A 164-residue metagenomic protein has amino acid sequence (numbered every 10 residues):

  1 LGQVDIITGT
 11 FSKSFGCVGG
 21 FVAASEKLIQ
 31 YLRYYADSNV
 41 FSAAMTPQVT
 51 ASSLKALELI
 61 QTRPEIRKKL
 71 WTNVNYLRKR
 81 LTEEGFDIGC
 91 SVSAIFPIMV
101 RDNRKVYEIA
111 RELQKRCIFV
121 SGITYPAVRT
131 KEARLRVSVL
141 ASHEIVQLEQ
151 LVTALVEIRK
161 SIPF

Functional and structural regions predicted by a protein language model:
Q3: Phosphate/diphosphate-binding loops
I6-T8, F15-P64: Conserved core segment of the aminotransferase class I/II
Y34, K55, T62-R80, Q150 (+1 more regions): A non-catalytic, amphipathic alpha-helix used as a structural packing/dimerization or gating element in enzyme scaffolds
K68-L77, T82-C117, A127, K131-E132 (+1 more regions): Conserved PLP-binding catalytic core of the aspartate aminotransferase-like
K115-I118, A127-F164: PLP-dependent enzyme catalytic core of the Aspartate aminotransferase-like
I123-T124: Cytosolic Rossmann-like ligand/nucleotide-binding regulatory domains
